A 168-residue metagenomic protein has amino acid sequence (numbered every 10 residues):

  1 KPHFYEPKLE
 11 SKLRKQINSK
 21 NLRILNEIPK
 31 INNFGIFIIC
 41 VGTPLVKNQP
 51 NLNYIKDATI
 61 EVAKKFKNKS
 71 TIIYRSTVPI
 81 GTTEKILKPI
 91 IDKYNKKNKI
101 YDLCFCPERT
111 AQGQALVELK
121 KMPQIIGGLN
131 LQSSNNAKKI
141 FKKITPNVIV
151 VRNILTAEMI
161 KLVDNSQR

Functional and structural regions predicted by a protein language model:
K1-I36, G42-P50, I90-Y94: Conserved N-terminal Rossmann-fold NAD(P) cofactor-binding segment
L9-S11, R23-N26, A58-E61, T110-G113: A generic local structural motif
I24, F66-K67, I144-T145: A structural signal for short coil/turn segments at secondary-structure junctions
N26-P29, P50-A58, V151, L155: Short secondary-structure boundary/capping elements
N32-N33, N68, K121: Alpha-helix C-terminal capping/helix-to-coil transition sites in glycosyltransferase folds
I39-V41, S76, L129: Glycine-rich, N-terminal phosphate-binding loop of Rossmann-like dinucleotide-binding domains
L45-R109: Rossmann-like NAD(P)(H) cofactor-binding subdomain of soluble oxidoreductases
L87-F105, T110-R168: Internal alpha-helical scaffold of NAD(P)-dependent oxidoreductase catalytic cores
